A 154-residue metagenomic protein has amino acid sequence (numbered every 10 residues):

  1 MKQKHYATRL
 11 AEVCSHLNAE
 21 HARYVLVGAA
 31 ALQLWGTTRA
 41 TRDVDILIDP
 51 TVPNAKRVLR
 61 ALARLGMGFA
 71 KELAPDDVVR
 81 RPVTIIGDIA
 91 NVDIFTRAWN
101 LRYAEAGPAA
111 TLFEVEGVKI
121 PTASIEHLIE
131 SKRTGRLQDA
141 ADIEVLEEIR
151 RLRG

Functional and structural regions predicted by a protein language model:
M1-G154: Compositionally biased terminal segments of proteins
